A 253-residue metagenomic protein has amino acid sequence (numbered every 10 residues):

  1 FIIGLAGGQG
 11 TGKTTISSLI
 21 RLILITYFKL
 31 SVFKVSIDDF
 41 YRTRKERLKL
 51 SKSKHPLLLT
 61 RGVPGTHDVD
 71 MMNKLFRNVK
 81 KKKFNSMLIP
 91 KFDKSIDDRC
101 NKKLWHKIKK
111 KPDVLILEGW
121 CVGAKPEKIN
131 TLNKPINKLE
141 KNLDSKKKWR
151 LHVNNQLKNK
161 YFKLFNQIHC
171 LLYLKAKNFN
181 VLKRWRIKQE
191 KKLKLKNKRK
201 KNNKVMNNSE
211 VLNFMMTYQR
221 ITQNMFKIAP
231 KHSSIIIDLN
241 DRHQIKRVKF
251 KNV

Functional and structural regions predicted by a protein language model:
I3-L5: Hydrophobic anchor at the beta1->P-loop junction of P-loop NTPases
G8-T11: ATP-binding Walker
T14: Walker A/P-loop
L22-F33: Post-Walker A helix-loop "phosphate-sensing" segment adjacent to the P-loop in P-loop NTPases
F33-S36, F40-D97: Conserved nucleotide-sensing/catalytic segment adjacent to the nucleotide-binding pocket in NTP-handling enzymes
F84-N85, K111-L115, C170: Loop/turn-to-beta-strand initiation segments
C121-V253: Conserved NTP phosphate-binding and transfer environment spanning the P-loop NTPase/kinase superfamily
